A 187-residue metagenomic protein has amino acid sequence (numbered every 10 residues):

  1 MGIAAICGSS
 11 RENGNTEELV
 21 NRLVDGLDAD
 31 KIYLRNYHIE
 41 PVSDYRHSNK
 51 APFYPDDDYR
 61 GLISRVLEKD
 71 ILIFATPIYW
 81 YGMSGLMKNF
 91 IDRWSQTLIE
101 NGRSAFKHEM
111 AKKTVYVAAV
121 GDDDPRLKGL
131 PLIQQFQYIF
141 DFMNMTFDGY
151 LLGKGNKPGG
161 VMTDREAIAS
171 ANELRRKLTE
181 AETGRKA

Functional and structural regions predicted by a protein language model:
M1-I99, R165-A187: N-terminal beta1-alpha1-beta2 submodule of the flavodoxin-like/Rossmannoid cofactor-binding fold
A5, A118-A119, K157: A short, mixed-charge helix-start or loop-turn motif at secondary-structure junctions
S10-R11, D122-D124, G155: Short, glycine/serine-rich, charged loops/turns that create anion-binding and catalytic segments at active sites
I32, F147-D148: A short coil-to-beta-strand element that immediately follows conserved catalytic motifs
P41, G155-V161: A short acidic, helix-capping loop that chelates divalent metal ions and anchors anionic groups
R103-T146: Short, glycine-/small-residue-rich phosphate/pyrophosphate-handling segment
L127-G129, G160-D164: Short, solvent-exposed loop/turn segments at secondary-structure boundaries
G149-K154: Beta-strand-loop-alpha "switch" segments that mediate conformational coupling across diverse proteins
